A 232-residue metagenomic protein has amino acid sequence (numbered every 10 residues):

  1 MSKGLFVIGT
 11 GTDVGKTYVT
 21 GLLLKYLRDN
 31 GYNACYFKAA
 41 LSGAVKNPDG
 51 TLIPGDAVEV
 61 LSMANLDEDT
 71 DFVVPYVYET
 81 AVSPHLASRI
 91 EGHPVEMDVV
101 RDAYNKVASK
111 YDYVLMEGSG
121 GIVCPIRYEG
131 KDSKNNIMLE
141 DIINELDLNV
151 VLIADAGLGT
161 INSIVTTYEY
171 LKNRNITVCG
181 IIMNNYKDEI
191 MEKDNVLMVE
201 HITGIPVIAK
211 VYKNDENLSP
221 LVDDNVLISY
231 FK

Functional and structural regions predicted by a protein language model:
G4, Y18-P94, D98, N105-K106: N-terminal phosphate/diphosphate-binding loop that engages ATP/GTP or pyrophosphate donors across diverse enzyme folds
V7: Hydrophobic anchor at the beta1->P-loop junction of P-loop NTPases
V14-G15: Conserved glycine(s) of the Walker
K38, V151-A154, C179-N185: Short internal beta-strands
A81-S133: Phosphate-binding/switch loop-helix module in NTP-utilizing enzymes
R127-A156: Inter-motif core of Ras-like GTPase G domains
E129-E140, V165-Y168, E192-L197: Charged helix-capping and loop-helix junction motifs
E169-K232: C-terminal lobe/tail of nucleotide-utilizing enzymes
